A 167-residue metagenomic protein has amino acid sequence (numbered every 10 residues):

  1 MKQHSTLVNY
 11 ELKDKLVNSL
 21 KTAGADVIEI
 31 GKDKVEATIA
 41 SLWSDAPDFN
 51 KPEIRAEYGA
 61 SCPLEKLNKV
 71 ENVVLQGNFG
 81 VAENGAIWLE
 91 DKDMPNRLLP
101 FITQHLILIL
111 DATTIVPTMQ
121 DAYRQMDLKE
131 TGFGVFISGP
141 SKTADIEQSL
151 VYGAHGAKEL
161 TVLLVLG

Functional and structural regions predicted by a protein language model:
M1-G167: The feature marks the mature, well-folded catalytic cores of soluble enzymes
